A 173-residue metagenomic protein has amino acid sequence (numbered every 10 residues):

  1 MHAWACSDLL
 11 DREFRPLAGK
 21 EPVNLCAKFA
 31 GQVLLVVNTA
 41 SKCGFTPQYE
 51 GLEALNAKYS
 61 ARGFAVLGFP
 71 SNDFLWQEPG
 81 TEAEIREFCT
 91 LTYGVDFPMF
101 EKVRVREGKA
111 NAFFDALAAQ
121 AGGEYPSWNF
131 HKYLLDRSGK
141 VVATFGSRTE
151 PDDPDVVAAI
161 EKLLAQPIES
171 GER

Functional and structural regions predicted by a protein language model:
M1-E13: N-proximal helix/coil linker or "cap" segments that precede and/or mark the start of modular domains
A5-S7, L25-A27, G44: Sequence contexts marking disulfide-bonded cysteines in secreted/extracellular proteins
S7-L9, K28-A30, A61, G108 (+1 more regions): A generic fold-level signal
R12-V33, A54-Y59: A short beta-strand-turn-helix
L34-V37, L67, Y133: Conserved hydrophobic packing residues within short motifs/helices of P-loop NTPase cores of ABC-family ATPases
N38-K42: Amphipathic alpha-helical repeat scaffolds
F45-A110: Structural microenvironment flanking redox-active thiols in thiol-disulfide oxidoreductases
A112-R173: Thiol-/selenol-based redox modules, centered on thioredoxin-like and closely related oxidoreductase domains
